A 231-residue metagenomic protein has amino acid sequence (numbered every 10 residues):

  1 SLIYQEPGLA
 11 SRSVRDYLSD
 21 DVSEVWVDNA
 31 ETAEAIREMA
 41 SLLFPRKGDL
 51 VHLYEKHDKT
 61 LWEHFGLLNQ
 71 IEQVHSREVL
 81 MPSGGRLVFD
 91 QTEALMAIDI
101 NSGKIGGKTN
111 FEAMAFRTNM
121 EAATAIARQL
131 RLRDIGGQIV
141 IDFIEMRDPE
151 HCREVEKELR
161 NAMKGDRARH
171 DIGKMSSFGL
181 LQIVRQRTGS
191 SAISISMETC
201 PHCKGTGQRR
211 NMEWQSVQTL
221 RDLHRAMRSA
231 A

Functional and structural regions predicted by a protein language model:
S1-A231: DE-rich acidic low-complexity regions and acidic surface loops
